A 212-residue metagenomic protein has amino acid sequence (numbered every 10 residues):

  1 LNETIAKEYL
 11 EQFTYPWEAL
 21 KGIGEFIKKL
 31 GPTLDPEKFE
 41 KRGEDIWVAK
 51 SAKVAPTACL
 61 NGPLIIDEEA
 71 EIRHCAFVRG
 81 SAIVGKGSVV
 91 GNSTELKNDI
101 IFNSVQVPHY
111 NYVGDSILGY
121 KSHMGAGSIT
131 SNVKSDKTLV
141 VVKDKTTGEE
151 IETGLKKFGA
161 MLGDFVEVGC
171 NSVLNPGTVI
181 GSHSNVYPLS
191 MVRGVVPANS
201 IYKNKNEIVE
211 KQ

Functional and structural regions predicted by a protein language model:
L1-D45, K50, H183, L189 (+2 more regions): Terminal amphipathic alpha-helical/low-complexity segments used for targeting or macromolecular assembly
Y15, A52, A70, D99 (+1 more regions): Conserved hydrophobic/aromatic pocket- or pore-lining residues that grip, position, or stack substrates in active sites
L34-K38, V54, V107, E149-I151: Short gly/ser/thr-rich secondary-structure transition/capping motifs
E40-R42, I46-V48, L60, I66 (+6 more regions): Hydrophobic beta-strand core residues of beta-sandwich domains
K41-R42, C59-L60, V78, T94 (+3 more regions): Short, small/polar residue-rich loop motifs at catalytic or cofactor-binding pockets
V48-S93: Glycine-rich active-site/cofactor-binding loop and its immediate structural neighborhood
N98-S104, P108-Q212: Glycine-rich hexapeptide-repeat left-handed beta-helix
